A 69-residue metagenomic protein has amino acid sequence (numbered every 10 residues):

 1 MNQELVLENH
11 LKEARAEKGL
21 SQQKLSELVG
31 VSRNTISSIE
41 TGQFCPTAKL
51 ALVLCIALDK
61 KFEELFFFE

Functional and structural regions predicted by a protein language model:
M1-E17: A short, Lys/Arg-rich alpha-helix, primarily the initiator
M1-N2, F67-E69: Short, charged recognition helix plus adjacent turn of helix-turn-helix-like nucleic-acid-binding domains
N9, G19-L20, P46-K49: Residue-level signal for the short linker/turn that defines the boundary of a DNA-recognition helix
K12, Q23, L52: Residues within the helices of the helix-turn-helix
R15, S26, C55: The alpha-helix within a helix-turn-helix
L20-S38: Short alpha-helical DNA-recognition segment
T41: Short, conserved catalytic or interaction motifs in soluble domains
K49-E64: DNA major-groove recognition helix of helix-turn-helix/homeodomain DNA-binding modules
